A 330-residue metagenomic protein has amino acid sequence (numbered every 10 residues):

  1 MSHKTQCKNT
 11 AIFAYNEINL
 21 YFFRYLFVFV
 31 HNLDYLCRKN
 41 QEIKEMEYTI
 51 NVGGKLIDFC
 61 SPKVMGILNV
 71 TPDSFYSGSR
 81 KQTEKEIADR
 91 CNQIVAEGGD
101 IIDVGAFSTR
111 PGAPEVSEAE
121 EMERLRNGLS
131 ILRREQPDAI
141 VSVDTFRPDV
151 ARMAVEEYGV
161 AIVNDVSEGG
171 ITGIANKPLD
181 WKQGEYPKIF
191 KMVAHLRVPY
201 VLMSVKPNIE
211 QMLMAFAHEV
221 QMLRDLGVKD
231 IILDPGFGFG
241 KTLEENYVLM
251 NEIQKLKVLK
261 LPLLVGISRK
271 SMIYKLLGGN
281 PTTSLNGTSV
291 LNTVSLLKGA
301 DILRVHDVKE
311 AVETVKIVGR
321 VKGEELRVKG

Functional and structural regions predicted by a protein language model:
T5-Q6, L26, E325-K329: Short polybasic linear motifs
N9-Y15, Y21-F22, V28-R38, E42: Short, positively charged and aromatic/hydrophobic N-terminal segments
E42-T71, G323-L326: N-terminal amphipathic alpha-helix/helix-capping segment at the start of soluble metabolic enzymes
V52-G53, Y76-Q93, T109-N127, I131-R134 (+4 more regions): Active-site-adjacent loop and "lid" segments of alpha/beta metabolic enzymes
P62-M65, D230, P262: Structural motif
D89-G105: Catalytic domains of carbohydrate-active enzymes, especially glycoside hydrolases
